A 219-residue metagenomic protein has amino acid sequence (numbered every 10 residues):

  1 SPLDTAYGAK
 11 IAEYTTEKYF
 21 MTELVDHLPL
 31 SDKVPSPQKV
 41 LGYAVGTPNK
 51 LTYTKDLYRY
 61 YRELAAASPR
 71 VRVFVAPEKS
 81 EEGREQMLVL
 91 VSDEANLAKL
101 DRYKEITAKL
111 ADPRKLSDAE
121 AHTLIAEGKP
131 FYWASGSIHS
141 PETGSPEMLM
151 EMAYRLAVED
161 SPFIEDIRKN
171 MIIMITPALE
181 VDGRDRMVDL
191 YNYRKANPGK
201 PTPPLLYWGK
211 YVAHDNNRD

Functional and structural regions predicted by a protein language model:
S1-L51, R59: N-terminal pre-domain segments of enzymes
L3-K10, Y53-Y60, E82, G144-M152 (+2 more regions): Stable alpha-helical elements in mature extracytoplasmic
A9, K33-Q38, P69, R84-Q86 (+3 more regions): Sequence-level motif detector for i,i+2 pairs with an aromatic at +2
T15-K18, T22, A65-S68, L156-D160: Sec/Tat-exported extracytoplasmic proteins
T22-H27, V71-E78, P162-I167: Surface-exposed patches in mature extracellular/periplasmic domains of secreted proteins
N49-N96, D101: A non-catalytic alpha/beta surface segment that caps or lines the substrate-entry region of metallo-dependent hydrolase
S92-L97, R102-D219: Active-site/substrate-binding loop(s) of hydrolase catalytic cores
